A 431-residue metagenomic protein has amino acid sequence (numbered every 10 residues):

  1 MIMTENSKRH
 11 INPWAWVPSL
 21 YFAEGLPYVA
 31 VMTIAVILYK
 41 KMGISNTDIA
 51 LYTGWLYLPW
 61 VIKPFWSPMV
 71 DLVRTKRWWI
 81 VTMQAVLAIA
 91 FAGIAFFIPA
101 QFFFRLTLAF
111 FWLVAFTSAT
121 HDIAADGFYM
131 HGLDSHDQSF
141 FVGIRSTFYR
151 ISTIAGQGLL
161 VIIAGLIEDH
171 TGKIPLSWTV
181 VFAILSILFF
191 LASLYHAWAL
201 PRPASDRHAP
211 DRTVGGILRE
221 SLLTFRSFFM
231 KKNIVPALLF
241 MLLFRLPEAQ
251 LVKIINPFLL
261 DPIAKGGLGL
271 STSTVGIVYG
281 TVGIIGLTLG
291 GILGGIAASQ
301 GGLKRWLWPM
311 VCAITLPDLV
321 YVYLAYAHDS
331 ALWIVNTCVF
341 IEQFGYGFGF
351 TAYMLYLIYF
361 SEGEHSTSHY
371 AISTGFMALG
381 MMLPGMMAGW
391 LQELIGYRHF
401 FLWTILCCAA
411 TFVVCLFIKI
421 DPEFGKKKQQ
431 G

Functional and structural regions predicted by a protein language model:
M1-I11, I44, A95-I98, F102-L106 (+4 more regions): Intracellular loop-helix junctions on the cytosolic face of multi-pass helical membrane proteins
E5-W60, V235-F240, F244-A264: Helix-loop boundary and gating motifs at the non-cytosolic
L58-K63, V275-S299, M310, I314-P317 (+1 more regions): Transmembrane alpha-helices of Major Facilitator/SLC transporters
I62-T75, L289-W306, Q392-E393: Helix-to-loop junctions at the C-terminal end of transmembrane segments in multipass secondary transporters
P68, A155-L176, I296, L383-H399: Transmembrane alpha-helix termini and helix-breaking/packing motifs in multi-pass membrane transporters
L72-V86, S299-A313, L332: Cytoplasmic membrane-interface "Motif A"-like loop-to-helix N-cap segments of 12-TM Major Facilitator Superfamily
V81, A85-F102, C312-S330: C-terminal ends and interior cores of transmembrane alpha-helices in multi-pass membrane transporters/permeases
R305-Y353: C-terminal transmembrane helical hairpin of 12-TM major facilitator-type secondary transporters
